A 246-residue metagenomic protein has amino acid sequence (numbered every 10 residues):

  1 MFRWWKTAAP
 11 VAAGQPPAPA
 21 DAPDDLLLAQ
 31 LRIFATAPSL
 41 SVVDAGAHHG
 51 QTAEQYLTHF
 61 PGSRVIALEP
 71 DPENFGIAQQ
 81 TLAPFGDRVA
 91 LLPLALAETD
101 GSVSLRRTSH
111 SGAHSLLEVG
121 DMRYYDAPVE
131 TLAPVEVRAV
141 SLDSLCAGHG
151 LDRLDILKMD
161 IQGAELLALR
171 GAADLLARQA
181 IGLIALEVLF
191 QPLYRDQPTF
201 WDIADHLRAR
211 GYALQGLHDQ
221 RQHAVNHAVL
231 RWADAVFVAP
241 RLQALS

Functional and structural regions predicted by a protein language model:
M1-S246: Phosphate/nucleotide-binding beta-alpha loop and adjacent structural elements of enzyme active sites
